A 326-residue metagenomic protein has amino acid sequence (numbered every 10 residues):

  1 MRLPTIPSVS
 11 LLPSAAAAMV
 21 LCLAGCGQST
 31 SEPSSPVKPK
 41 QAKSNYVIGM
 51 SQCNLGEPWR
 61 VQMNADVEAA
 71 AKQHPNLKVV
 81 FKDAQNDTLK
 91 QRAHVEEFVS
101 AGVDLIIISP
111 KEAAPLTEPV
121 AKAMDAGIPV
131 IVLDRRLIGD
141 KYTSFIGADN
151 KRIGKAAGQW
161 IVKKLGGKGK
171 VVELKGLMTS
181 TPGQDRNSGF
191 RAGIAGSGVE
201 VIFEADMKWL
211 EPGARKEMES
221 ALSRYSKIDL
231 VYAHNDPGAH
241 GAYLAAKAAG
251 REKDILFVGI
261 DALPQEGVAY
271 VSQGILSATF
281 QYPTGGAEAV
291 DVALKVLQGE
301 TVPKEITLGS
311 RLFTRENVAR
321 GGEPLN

Functional and structural regions predicted by a protein language model:
C22-G25: C-terminal motif of bacterial Sec signal peptides marking the signal peptidase cleavage site
G27-Q28, E32-Y46, M178, P182 (+2 more regions): Hinge/cleft segment of the Venus flytrap/periplasmic-binding protein
K43-A70, H74, V79-E97, V103 (+4 more regions): Extracytoplasmic "Venus flytrap"
I48, Q91, I146-V171, Q184 (+3 more regions): Hydrophobic alpha-helical segments within soluble ligand-binding/sensing domains
W59-Q73, L77, I153-G158, T181-E200 (+3 more regions): Short, solvent-exposed amphipathic alpha-helices that sit in or adjacent to ligand/effector-binding or catalytic
F81-D83, L137-W160, E173-L174, E204 (+1 more regions): Short beta-strand elements at the ligand-binding edges of bilobed clamshell
V99, L105-M124, F190, I202-F203 (+1 more regions): Hydrophobic alpha-helical
L105, A113-R152, K163, K170 (+2 more regions): Flexible loop/hinge segments that line or gate small-molecule binding clefts
